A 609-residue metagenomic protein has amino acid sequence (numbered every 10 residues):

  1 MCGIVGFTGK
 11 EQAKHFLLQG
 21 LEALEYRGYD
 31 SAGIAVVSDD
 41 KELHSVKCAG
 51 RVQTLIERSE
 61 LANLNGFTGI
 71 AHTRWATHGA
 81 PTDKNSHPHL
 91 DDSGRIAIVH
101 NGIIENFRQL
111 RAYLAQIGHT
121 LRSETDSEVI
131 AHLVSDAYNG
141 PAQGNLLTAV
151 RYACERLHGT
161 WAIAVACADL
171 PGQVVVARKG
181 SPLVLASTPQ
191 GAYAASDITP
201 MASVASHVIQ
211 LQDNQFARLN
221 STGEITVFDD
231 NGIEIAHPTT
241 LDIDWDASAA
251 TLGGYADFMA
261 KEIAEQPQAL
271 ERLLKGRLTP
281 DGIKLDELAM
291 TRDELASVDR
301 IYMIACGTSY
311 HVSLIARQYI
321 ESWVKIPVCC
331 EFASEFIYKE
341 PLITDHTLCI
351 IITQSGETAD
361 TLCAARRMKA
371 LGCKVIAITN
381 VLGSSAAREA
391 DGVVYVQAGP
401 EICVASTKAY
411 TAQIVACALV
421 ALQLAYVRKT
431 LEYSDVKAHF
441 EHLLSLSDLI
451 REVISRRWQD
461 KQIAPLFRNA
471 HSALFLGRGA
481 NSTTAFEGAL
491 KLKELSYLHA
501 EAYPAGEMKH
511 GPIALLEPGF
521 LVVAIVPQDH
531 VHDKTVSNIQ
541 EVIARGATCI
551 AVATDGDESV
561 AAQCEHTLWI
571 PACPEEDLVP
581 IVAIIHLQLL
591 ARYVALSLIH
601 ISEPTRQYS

Functional and structural regions predicted by a protein language model:
M1-L252, A256, Q268-D299, Y338 (+3 more regions): Conserved short alpha-helical segments that host acidic/polar catalytic motifs at enzyme active sites
G33-I34, L170, S181-L183, Y193 (+8 more regions): Anionic-ligand anchoring segments at beta-strand to alpha-helix junctions in alpha/beta enzyme folds, i.e., glycine
D126-V129, V312, A316, A412-C417 (+3 more regions): Catalytic-loop motifs flanking and including active-site residues across diverse enzymes
H132-D136, A418-Y426, Q588-L596: Short glycine/serine- and small hydrophobic-enriched flexible loop segments
V184-Q210, S334-M368, E507-E541, P574-Q588 (+1 more regions): Glycine-rich, anion-gripping cofactor-binding loops and their flanking helix/strand elements in enzyme active sites
D244-P280, S309, Q413-A416, A421-R451: Helix-enriched interaction subdomains in cytosolic or periplasmic regions, typified by TIR/SEFIR signaling/NADase cores
A296-S445, R478, I525-C573: Glycine-rich phosphate-binding loops that contact phosphosugars or nucleotide phosphates
H600-S609: Single conserved hydrophobic/aromatic residue that forms the stacking wall/gate of nucleotide- or nucleobase-binding
